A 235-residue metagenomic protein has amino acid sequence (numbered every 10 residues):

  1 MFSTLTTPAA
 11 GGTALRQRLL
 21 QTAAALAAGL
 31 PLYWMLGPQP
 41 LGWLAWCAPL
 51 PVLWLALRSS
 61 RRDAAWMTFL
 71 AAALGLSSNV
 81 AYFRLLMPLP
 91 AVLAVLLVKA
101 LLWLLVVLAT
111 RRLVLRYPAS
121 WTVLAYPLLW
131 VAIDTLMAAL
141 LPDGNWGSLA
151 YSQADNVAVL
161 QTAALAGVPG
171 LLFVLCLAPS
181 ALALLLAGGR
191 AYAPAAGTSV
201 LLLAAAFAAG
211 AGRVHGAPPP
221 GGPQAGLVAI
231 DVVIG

Functional and structural regions predicted by a protein language model:
F2-P220: Membrane-embedded alpha-helical bundles of multi-pass enzymes that act on lipidic or dolichyl-linked glycan substrates
G212-G235: Soluble catalytic domains of enzymes that build or remodel membrane lipids, polysaccharides, and related
